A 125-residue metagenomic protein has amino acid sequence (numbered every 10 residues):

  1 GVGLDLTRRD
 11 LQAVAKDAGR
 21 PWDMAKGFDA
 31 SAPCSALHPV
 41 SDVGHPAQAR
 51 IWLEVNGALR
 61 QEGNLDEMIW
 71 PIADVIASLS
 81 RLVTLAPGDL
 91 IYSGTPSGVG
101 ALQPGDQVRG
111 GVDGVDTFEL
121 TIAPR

Functional and structural regions predicted by a protein language model:
G1-A86, L90, G98-R125: Catalytic-core "active-site belt" of small-molecule-metabolizing enzymes, emphasizing His/Asp/Glu-rich regions
